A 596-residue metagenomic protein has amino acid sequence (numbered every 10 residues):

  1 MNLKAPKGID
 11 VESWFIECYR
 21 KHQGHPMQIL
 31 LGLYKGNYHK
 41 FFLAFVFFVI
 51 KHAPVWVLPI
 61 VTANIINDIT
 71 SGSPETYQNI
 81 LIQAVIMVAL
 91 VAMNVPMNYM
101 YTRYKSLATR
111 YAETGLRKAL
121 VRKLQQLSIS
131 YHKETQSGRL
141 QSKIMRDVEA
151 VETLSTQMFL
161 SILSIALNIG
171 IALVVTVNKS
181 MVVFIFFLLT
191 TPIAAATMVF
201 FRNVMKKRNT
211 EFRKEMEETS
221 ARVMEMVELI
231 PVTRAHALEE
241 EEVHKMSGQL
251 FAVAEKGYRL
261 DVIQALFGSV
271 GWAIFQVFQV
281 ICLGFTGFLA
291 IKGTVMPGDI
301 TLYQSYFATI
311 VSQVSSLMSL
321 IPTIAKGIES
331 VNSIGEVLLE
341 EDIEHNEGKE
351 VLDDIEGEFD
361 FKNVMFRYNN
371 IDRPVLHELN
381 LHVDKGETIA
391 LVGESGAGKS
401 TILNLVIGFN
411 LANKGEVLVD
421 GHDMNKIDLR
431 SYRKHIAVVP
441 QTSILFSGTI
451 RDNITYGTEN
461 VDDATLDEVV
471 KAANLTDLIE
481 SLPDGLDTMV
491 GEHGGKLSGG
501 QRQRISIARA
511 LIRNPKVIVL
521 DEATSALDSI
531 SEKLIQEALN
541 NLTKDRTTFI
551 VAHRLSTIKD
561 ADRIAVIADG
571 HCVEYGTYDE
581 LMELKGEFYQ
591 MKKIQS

Functional and structural regions predicted by a protein language model:
M1-V55, T70-Q83, Y101-K105, T109 (+12 more regions): Membrane-integrated ABC transporters
F15-Q23, V46-F47, P54-N67, L90-S137 (+11 more regions): Juxtamembrane helix-loop junctions of ABC transporter transmembrane domains
L31, K35-G36, I129-S130, R146-S155 (+10 more regions): An intracellular "coupling" helix at the cytosolic face of ABC transporter transmembrane type-1 domains
F41-M97, V177-V182, G293-P297: Transmembrane helix-loop-helix hairpins at lipid-water interfaces of multipass membrane proteins, especially the type-1
T76-I82, V175-L189, I263-N332, V337-L338: Helix-loop-helix
L124, M246, I334, F361-N363: Conserved catalytic Walker-motif region of ABC-type ATPase nucleotide-binding domains
I343-D354: Pre-NBD coupling/linker segments of ABC/ABC-like ATPases
D353-S596: ABC-type nucleotide-binding domain
